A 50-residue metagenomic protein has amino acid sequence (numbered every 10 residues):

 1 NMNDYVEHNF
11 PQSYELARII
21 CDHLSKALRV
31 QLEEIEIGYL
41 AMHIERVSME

Functional and structural regions predicted by a protein language model:
N1-E50: A cross-family "folded-core" feature that marks the main globular domain of proteins
